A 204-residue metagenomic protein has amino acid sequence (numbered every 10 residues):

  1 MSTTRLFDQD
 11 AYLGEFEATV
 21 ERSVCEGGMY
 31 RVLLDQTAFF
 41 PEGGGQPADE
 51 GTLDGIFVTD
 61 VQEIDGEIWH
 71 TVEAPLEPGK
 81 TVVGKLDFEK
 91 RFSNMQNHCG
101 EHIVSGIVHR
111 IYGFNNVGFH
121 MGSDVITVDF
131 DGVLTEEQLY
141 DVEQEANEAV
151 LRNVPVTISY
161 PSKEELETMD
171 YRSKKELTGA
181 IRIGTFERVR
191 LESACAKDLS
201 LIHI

Functional and structural regions predicted by a protein language model:
M1-I202: A glycine- and charged-residue-rich anion-binding loop/surface
